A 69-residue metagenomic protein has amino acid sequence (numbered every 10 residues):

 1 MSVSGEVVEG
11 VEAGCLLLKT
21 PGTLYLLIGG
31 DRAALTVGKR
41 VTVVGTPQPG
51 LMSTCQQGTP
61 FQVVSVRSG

Functional and structural regions predicted by a protein language model:
M1, L18, A34: Short aromatic-centered micro-motifs
M1-E12, G38, G45, G69: Structural detector for short beta-strands of small beta-barrel domains
V8-Y25: OB-fold (S1/OB) nucleic-acid-binding surfaces
T23-A34: Beta-strand/loop nucleic-acid-binding surfaces
T42-S53: Low-complexity, intrinsically disordered Gly/Pro/Thr-rich segments
L51-G69: OB-fold/S1-family single-stranded nucleic acid-binding modules
